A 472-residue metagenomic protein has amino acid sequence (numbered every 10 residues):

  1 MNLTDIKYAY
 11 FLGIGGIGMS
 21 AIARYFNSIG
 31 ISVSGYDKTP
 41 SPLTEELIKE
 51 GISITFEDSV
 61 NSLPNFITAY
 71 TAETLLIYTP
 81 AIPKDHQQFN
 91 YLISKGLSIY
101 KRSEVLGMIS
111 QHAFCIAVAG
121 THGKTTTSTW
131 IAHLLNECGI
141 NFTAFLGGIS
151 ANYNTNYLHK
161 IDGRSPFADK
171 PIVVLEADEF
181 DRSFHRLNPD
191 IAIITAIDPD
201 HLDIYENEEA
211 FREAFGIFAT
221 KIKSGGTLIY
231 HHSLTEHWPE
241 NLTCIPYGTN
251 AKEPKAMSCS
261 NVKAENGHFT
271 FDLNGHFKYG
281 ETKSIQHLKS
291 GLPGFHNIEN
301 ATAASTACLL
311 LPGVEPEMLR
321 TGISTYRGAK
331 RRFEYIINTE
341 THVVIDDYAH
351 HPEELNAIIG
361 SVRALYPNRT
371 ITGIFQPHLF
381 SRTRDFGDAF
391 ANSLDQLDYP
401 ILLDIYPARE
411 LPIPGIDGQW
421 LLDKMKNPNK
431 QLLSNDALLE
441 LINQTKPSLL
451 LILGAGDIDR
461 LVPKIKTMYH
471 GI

Functional and structural regions predicted by a protein language model:
M1-K101, V105, T227, S260 (+2 more regions): N-terminal leader/targeting and accessory segments in enzymes
N2-Y8, G18, Y25, I29 (+1 more regions): Nucleotide phosphate-binding/pyrophosphate-handling subdomain across enzymes that bind or process nucleotide phosphates
Y25-I31, K49, N61-A69, P80-H232 (+3 more regions): Phosphate-binding loop of NTP-binding sites
I31-K38, L228-H232, T372-F375, L397-P407: Short internal beta-strands
Y36-D37, T55-V60, Y100-E104, F145-G148 (+5 more regions): Beta-strand->loop->alpha-helix junctions that form or flank phosphate-binding loops in nucleotide-handling enzymes
E50, F390-S448: C-terminal helical cap/extension that packs against the catalytic core of soluble nucleotide-cofactor enzymes
A69-L75, K170-P171, K446-S448: Short acidic/histidine-rich motifs immediately flanking catalytic phosphotransfer sites in two-component signaling
